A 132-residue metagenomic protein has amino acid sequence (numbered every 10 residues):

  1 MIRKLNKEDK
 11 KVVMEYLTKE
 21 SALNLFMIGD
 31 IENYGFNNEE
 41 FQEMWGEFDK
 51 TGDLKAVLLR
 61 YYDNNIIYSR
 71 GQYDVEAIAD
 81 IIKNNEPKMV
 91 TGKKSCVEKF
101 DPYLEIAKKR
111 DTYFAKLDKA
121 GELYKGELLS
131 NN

Functional and structural regions predicted by a protein language model:
M1-M27, K119-N132: Short amphipathic alpha-helix that is part of the acyltransferase structural core
I2, E15, S21, G29-N85: Conserved donor-binding loop and adjoining core beta-sheet/short helix segment in diverse acyl/aminoacyl transferases
D9, K19, N38, I106-A107: Short linear sequence motifs
D49, Y61-N131: Acyl-donor-binding surface of acyltransferase catalytic domains
